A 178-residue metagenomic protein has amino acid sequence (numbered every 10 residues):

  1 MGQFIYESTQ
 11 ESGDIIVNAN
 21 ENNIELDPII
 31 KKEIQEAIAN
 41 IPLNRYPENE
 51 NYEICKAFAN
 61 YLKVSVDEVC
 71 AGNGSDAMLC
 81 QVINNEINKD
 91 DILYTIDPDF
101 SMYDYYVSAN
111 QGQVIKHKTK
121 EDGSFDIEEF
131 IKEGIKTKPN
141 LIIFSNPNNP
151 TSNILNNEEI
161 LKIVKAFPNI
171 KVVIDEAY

Functional and structural regions predicted by a protein language model:
M1-R45, K138: N-terminal "arm"/small-domain region of PLP-dependent enzymes with the aminotransferase-like
N20-N23, S75-D76, F100, N146-P150 (+1 more regions): Short glycine-rich anion-binding loops that position phosphate/pyrophosphate groups of nucleotides and phosphorylated
E25-D27, L79, Y103-D104, T151-S152: Glycine/Thr-rich phosphate-binding loops of Rossmann-like dinucleotide-binding domains
Y52-I92: Phosphate-binding glycine-rich loop
S65, N110-Q111, F167: Short, structured coil segments at secondary-structure junctions
N85-N140, F144: PLP-dependent aminotransferase-like
G123-Y178: Active-site phosphate-binding strand-loop segment of PLP-dependent enzymes
